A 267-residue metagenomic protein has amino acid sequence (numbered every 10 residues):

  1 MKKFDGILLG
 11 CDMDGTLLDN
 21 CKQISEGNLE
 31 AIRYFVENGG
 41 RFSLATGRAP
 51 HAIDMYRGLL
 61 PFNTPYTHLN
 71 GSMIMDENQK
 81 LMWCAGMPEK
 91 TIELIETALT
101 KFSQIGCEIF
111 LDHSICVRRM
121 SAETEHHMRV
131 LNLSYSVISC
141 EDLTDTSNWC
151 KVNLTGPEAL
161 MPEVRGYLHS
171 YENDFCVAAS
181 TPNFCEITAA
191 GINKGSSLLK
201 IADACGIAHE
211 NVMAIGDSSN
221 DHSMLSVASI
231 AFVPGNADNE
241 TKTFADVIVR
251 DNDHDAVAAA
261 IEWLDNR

Functional and structural regions predicted by a protein language model:
K2-L8, S25, E186-R267: Mg2+-dependent phosphoryl-transfer enzymes with acidic/Ser/Thr/Gly-rich catalytic loops
G10-L18: Generic N-terminal amphipathic, Lys/Arg-enriched alpha-helix
M13, R48, G216-S218: Active-site metal-binding loops of divalent metal-dependent hydrolases
C21-T124: Active-site phosphate-binding/coordination module
G39-S43, F62-T64, C150-K151, E210-N211 (+2 more regions): Short active-site oxyanion
L60-F62, N70, Y171-N173, V227-A228 (+1 more regions): Short, structured coil segments at secondary-structure junctions
N63-L69, C84-A85, R129, C176-V177 (+2 more regions): Short hydrophobic/aromatic-enriched beta-strand-loop microsegments
Q104-I215, S219, N236: Conserved acidic, metal-coordinating active-site core of Asp-based, Mg2+-dependent phosphoryl-transfer enzymes
